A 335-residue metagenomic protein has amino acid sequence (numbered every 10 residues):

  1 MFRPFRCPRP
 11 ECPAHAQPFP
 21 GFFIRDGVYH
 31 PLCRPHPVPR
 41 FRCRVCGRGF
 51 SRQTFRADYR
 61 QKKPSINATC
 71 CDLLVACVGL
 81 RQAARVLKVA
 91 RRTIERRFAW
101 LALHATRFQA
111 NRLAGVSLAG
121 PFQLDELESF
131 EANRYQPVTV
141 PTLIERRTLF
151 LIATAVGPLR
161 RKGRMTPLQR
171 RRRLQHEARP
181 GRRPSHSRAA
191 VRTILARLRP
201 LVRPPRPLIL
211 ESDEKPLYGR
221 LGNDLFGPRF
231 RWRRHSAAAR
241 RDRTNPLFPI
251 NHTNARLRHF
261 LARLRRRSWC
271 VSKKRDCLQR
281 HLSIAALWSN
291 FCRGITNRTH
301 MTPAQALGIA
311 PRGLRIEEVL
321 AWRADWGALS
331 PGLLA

Functional and structural regions predicted by a protein language model:
M1-A335: Residue-level recognition of single "structural anchor" positions that define or cap local secondary structure
